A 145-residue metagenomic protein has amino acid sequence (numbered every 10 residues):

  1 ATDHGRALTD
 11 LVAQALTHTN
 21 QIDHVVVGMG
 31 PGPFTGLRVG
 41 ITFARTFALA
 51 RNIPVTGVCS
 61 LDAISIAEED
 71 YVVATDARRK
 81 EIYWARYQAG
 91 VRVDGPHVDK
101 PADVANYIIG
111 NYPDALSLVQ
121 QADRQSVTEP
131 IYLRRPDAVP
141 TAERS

Functional and structural regions predicted by a protein language model:
A1-D10, A50-S145: Oxyanion-binding and handling regions
A1-V27, P31: N-terminal beta-alpha supersecondary unit
H24-V55: DPxDG-like acidic metal-binding loop motif
